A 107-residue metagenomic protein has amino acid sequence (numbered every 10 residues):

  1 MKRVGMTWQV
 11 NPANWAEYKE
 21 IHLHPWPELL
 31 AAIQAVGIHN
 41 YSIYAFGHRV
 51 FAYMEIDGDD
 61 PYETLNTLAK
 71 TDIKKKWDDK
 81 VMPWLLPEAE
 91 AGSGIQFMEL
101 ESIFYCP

Functional and structural regions predicted by a protein language model:
V4-Q9: Active-site-flanking beta-strand signature of metal-NTP-handling nucleotidyl enzymes and homologous cyclase-like
V10, P27-A35, P83-P107: Charge-dense, helix-prone N-terminal extensions
N11-A13, D57-D59, I103: Generic structural motif
N14-H39: Short amphipathic alpha-helical segments
W15, A52, P61-E63: Intrinsically disordered, low-complexity acidic/polar segments
L30-F51, E55-D59: Short, glycine- and small/hydrophobic-rich beta-strand elements in well-ordered beta-sheets
V36, D57-Q96: An amphipathic, aromatic/His-enriched active-site/gating alpha helix that lines ligand/cofactor pockets
